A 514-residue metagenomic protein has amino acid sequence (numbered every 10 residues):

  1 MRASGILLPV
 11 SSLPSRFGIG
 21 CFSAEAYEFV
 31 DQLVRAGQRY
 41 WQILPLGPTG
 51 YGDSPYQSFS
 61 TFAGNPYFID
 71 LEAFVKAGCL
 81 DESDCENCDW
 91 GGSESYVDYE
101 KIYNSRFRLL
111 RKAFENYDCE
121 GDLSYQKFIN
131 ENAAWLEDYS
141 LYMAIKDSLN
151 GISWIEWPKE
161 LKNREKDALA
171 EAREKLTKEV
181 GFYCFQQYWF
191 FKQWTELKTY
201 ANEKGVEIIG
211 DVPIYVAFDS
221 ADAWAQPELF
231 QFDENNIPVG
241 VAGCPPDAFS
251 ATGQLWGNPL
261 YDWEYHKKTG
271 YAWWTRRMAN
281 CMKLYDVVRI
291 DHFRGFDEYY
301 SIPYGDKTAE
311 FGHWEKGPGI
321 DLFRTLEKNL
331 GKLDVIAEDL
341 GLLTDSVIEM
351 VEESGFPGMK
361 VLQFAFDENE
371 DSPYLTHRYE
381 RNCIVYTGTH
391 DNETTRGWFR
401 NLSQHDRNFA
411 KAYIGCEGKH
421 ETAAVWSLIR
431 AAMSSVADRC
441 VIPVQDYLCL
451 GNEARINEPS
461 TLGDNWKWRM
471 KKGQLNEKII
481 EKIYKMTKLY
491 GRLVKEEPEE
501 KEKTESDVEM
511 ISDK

Functional and structural regions predicted by a protein language model:
M1-G37, S506, M510-S512: Mature N-terminal, pre-catalytic/accessory segment of carbohydrate-active enzymes
P9, S15, D53-Q187, F191 (+4 more regions): Alpha-amylase-like alpha-glycosidases and glucanotransferases acting on alpha-linked glucans and related
A24-T49, K283-Y285: Catalytic domains of carbohydrate-active enzymes, especially glycoside hydrolases
V34, W194-N202, E327, V351-E352: Surface-exposed amphipathic alpha-helices with a cationic face
Q38-P45, E207-P213, L284-G295: Short acidic catalytic loops
Y183, Y188-V216: Conserved, well-ordered alpha-helix/loop/beta-strand core segments that scaffold catalytic motifs
C449-V508: Structured C-terminal cap/extension of enzyme domains
